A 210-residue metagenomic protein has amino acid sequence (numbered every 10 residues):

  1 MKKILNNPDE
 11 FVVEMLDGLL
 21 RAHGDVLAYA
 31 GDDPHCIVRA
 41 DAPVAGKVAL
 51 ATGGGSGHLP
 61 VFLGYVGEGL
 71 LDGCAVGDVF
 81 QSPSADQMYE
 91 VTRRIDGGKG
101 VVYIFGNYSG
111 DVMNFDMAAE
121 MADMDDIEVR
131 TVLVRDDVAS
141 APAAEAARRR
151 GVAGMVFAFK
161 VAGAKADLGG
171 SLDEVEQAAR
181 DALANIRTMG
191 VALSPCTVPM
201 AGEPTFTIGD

Functional and structural regions predicted by a protein language model:
M1-L50, E203-G209: N-terminal amphipathic/basic leader segments beginning at the initiator methionine
K2, V48-G55, L71-C74, G100-S109 (+3 more regions): Short glycine-rich or small-residue beta-strand-to-loop segments that form or flank ligand, phosphate, metal/Fe-S
K3-N6, G57, V76-D86, G106-G110 (+1 more regions): Alpha-helix capping and helix-loop boundary segments enriched in small/acidic/polar residues
A45-G53, F62-A75, S140-P142, D210: Gly-rich Lys/Arg/Thr-decorated short loops/hinges at beta-loop-alpha junctions or inter-strand turns that position
H58, Y65-G98: Glycine-rich oxoanion-binding loops at beta->alpha junctions
L59-V61, A85-Y89, G110-D116, A139-P142: Short glycine/serine/threonine-rich phosphate/pyrophosphate-binding segments that cradle anionic phosphate groups
C74-V79, D123-R148: Short, acidic/small-residue loops that bind anionic groups at enzyme active sites
S140-R149, F159-D210: Internal, active-site/partner-interface "lid" segment
